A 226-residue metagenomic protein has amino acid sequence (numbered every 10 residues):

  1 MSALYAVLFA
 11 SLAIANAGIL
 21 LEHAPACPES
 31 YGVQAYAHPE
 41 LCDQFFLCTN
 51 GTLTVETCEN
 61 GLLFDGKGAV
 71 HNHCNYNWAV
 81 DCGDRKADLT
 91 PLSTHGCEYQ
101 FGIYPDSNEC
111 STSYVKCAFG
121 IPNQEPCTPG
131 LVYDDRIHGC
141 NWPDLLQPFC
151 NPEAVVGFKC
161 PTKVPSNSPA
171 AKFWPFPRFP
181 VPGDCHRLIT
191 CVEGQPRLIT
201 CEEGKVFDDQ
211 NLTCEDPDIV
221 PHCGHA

Functional and structural regions predicted by a protein language model:
S2-A226: Cysteine-rich, disulfide-bonded extracellular modules and peptides in secreted proteins and receptor ectodomains
